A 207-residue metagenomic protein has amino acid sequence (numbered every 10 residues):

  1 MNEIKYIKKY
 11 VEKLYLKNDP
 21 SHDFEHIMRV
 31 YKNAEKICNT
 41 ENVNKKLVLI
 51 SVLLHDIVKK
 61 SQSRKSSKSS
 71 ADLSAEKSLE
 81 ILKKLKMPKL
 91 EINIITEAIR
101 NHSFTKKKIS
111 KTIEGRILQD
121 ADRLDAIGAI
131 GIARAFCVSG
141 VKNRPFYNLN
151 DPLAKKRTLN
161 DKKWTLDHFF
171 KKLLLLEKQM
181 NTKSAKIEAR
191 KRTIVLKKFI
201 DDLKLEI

Functional and structural regions predicted by a protein language model:
M1-V11, F24-I27: Onset of an N-terminal alpha helix
N2, Y6, L49-V52, I94 (+2 more regions): Generic alpha-helical secondary structure signal
I4, K8, Y31, A71-L79 (+2 more regions): An amphipathic alpha-helix signature
Y10, L16-K17, T40, S66-P88 (+1 more regions): Acidic catalytic motifs of isoprenoid enzymes
E12, Y31, E35, V58 (+3 more regions): Amphipathic alpha-helical segments within well-ordered protein domains
Y15-F24, M28-N42, L54, K107-I207: Divalent metal-dependent phosphate-bond-processing catalytic cores, especially two-metal-ion Mg2+/Mn2+ enzymes that act
K45-S63, S70, S74, S78 (+1 more regions): His-Asp-centered metal-binding catalytic motifs of divalent-metal-dependent phosphohydrolases/nucleases
I81-R116: Hydrophobic, well-structured mid-protein blocks that either form specific transmembrane helices
